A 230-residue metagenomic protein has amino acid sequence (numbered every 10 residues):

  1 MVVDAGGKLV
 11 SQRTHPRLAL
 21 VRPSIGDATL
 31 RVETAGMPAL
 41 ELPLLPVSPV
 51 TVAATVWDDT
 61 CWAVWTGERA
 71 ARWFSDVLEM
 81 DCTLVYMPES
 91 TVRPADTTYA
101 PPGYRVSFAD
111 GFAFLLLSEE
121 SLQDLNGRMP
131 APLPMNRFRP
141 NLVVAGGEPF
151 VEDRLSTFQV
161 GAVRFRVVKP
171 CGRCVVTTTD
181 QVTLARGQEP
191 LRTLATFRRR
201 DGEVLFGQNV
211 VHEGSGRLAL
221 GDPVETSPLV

Functional and structural regions predicted by a protein language model:
M1-V230: Metal-cofactor-dependent catalytic cores
